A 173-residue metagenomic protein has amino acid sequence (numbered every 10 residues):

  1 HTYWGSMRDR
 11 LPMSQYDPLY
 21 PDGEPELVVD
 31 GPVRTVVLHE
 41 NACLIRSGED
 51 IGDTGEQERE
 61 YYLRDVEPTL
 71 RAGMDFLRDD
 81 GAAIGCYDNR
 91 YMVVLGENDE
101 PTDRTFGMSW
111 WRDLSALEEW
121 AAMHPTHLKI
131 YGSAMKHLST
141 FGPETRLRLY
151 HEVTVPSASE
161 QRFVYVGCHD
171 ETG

Functional and structural regions predicted by a protein language model:
H1-R90, L147-G173: Short S/T/G/P-rich N-terminal loop/turn motif that feeds into the first structured element of a domain
R10-L11, N98, L117-A121, H127 (+3 more regions): Residue-level detector of solvent-exposed, low-hydrophobicity positions
D30-P32, T102-T105, K136: Sparse, context-dependent recognition of short Cys/His-centered cofactor- or disulfide-binding micro-motifs
V37-H39, N98-D103, P143-T145: Intrinsically disordered, low-complexity regulatory regions enriched in Ser/Pro/Gly/Thr and acidic residues
S47, D99-M123: Short, well-ordered beta-strand segments in beta-rich or mixed alpha/beta enzyme and ligand-binding folds
A83-I84, L117-L147: An amphipathic, aromatic/His-enriched active-site/gating alpha helix that lines ligand/cofactor pockets
D88-N98: Beta-rich nucleic-acid/ligand-interaction surfaces
